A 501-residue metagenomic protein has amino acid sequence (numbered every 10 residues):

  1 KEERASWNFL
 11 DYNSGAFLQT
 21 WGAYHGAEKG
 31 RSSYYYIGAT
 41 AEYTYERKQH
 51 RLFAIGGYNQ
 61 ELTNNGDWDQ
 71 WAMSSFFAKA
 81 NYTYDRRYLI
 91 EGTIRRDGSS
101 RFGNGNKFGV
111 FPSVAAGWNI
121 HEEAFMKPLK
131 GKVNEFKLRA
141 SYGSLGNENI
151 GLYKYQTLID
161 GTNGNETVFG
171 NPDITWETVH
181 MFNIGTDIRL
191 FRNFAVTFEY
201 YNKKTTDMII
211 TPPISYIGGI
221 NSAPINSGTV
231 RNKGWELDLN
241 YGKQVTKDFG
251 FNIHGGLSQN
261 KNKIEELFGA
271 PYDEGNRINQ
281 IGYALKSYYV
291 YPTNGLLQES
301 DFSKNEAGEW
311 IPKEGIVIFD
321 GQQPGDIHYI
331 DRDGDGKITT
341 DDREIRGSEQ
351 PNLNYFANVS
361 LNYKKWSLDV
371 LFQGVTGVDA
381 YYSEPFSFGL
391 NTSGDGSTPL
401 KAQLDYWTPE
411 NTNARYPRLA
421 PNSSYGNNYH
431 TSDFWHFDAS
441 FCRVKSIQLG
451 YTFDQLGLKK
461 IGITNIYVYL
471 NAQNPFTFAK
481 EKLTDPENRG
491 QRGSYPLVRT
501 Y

Functional and structural regions predicted by a protein language model:
K1-S6, F17-V290, T431-Y501: Extracellular/periplasmic, surface-exposed regions of secreted and cell-surface proteins
Q19-G22, D335-T340, S424-D433: Short glycine/proline-rich turn/loop motifs
I225, G242-E349, G389, Y406-N411 (+1 more regions): Conserved small-residue
H254, D341, P351-K365, K445-G450: Conserved SET/PR-domain catalytic core that frames the SAM/AdoMet-binding pocket
R346-Y381: Glycine-rich, aromatic-lined ligand/substrate-binding cores of catalytic and carbohydrate-binding domains
V375-Y467: Extracytoplasmic gating/loop element in the C-terminal half of outer-membrane beta-barrel translocons and assembly
